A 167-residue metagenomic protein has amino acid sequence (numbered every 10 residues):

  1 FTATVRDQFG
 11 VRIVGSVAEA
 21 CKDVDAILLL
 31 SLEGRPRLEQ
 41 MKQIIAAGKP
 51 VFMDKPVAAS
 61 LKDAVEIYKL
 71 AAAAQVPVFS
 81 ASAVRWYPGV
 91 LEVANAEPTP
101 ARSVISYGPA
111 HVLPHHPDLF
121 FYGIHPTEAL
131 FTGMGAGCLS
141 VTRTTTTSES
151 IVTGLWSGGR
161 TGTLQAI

Functional and structural regions predicted by a protein language model:
F1-A47, K69-A73, G135-G137, W156 (+2 more regions): N-terminal glycine-/serine-/threonine-rich beta1-alpha1-beta2 phosphate-ribose binding loop of Rossmann-like
A3, L91, E128-F131: Active-site phosphate/pyrophosphate- and oxyanion-stabilizing loops and adjacent acidic/basic residues in soluble
G15, M53, V78-S80: Hydrophobic residues in well-ordered beta-strands that form the structural core
L32-R35, V57-A58, V84-W86, A136 (+1 more regions): Short beta->alpha connector loops
L38, V65, Y87, I124-E128: A structural signal for well-ordered alpha-helical segments within the folded catalytic domains of diverse enzymes
G48-P50, K55-P56: Short helix/strand-capping hinge loops at secondary-structure junctions that flank key functional elements
V57-H116: A contiguous active-site-proximal alpha/beta segment in oxidoreductase catalytic domains
V104-I167: Rossmann-like dinucleotide-binding domain that binds NAD(P)(H)
